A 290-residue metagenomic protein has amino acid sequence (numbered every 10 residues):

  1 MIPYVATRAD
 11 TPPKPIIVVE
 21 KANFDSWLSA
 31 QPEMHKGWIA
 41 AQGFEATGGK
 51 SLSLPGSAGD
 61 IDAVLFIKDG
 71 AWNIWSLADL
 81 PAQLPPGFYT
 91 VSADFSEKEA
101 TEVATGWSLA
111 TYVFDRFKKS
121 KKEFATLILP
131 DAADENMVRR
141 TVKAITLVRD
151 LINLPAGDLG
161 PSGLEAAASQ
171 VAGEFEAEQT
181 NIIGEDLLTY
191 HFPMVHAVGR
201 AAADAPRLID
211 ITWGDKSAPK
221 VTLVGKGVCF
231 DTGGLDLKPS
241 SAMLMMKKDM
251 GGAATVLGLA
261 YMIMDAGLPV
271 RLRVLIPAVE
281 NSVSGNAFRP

Functional and structural regions predicted by a protein language model:
M1-C229, A242, M262-A266, V270: N-terminal hydrophobic/helix-forming segments and targeting peptides
A168, V221-L223, D236-E280: Alpha-helical metal-binding/catalytic segments enriched in His/Glu/Asp
T189, F230, N281-G285: Flexible loop/turn segments at secondary-structure boundaries
V198-A202, K238-K247, F288-P290: A glycine- and small-aliphatic-rich helix-loop capping segment at beta-alpha/alpha-beta transitions that lines
V228-D236: Short acidic, Gly/Ser-rich segments with clustered Asp/Glu that frequently serve as metal-coordination loops in enzyme
I276-A278, V283-P290: A structural-propensity feature for long, helix-poor, extended segments
